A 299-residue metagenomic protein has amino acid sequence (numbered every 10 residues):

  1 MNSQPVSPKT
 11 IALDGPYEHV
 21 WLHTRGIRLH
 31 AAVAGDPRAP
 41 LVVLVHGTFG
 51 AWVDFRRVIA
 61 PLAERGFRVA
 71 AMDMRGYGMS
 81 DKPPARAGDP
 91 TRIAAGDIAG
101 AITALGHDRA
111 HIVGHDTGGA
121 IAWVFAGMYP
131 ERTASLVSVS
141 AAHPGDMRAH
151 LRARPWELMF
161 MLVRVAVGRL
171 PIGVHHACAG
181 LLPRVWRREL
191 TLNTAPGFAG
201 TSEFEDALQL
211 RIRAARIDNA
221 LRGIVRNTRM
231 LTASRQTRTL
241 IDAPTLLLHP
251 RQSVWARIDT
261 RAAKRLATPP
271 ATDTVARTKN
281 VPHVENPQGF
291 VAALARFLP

Functional and structural regions predicted by a protein language model:
M1-L41, E64-F67, H107-D108, A295-P299: Alpha/beta-hydrolase fold catalytic core
S7, P83, A87-A95, A99-A101 (+2 more regions): Flexible "cap/lid" subdomain of the alpha/beta-hydrolase fold that forms the substrate-access gate
I11, L22-R25, E64, M74-T117 (+4 more regions): Active-site loop/oxyanion-hole signature of alpha/beta-hydrolase fold enzymes
V33-D81, A101: Conserved HGGG/HGGXW glycine-rich cap/lid loop of the alpha/beta-hydrolase fold
L41, G66-R68, D108-H111, R132-S135 (+1 more regions): Structural signature of beta-strand start/N-cap positions in the alpha/beta core of ABC transporter nucleotide-binding
L44-G47, D116, P250: Glycine-rich His-Gly loop
G50, D89, I93, E285: Residue-level signal for the nucleotide or nucleotide-sugar donor/cofactor binding architecture
T268-P299: Catalytic active-site module of serine/aspartate enzymes centered on a nucleophile-bearing elbow/loop
